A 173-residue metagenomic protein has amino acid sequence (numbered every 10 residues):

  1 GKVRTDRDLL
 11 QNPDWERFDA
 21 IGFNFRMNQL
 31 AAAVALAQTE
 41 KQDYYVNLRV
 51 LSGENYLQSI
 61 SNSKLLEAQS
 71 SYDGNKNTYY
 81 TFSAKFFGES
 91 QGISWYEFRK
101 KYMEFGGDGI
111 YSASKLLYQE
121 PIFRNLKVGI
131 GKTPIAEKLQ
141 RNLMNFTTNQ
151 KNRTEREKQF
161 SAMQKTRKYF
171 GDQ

Functional and structural regions predicted by a protein language model:
G1-Q173: PLP-dependent aminotransferase class I/II
